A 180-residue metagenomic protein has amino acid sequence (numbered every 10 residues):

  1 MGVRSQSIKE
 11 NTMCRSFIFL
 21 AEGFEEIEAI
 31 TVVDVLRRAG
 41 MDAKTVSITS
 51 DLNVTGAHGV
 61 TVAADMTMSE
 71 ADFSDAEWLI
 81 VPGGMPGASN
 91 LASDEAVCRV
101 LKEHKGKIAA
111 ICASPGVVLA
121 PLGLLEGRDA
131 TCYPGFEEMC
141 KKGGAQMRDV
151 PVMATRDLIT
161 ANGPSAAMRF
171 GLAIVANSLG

Functional and structural regions predicted by a protein language model:
V3-T12: Short, Lys/Arg-enriched N-terminal segments with co-localized hydrophobic residues within the first ~10-30 amino acids
C14-L20, F24, R37-S47, A64-G180: Active-site-adjacent pocket-lining segments in enzyme domains
F24-A29, N53: Short N-terminal binding/cap micro-motifs at the start of the first secondary-structure element
I30, S47-S50: Short glycine/proline-centered loop/turn elements that form peptide/ligand docking sites
T31-V32, V100: Hydrophobic residues within alpha-helices that form the first helical element adjacent to the glycine-rich loop
L52-G56, P151-M153: Short acidic-hydrophobic surface loop/beta-edge motif
T55-A57, T61-D65: A cross-family phosphate/adenosyl-ligand binding-site feature
